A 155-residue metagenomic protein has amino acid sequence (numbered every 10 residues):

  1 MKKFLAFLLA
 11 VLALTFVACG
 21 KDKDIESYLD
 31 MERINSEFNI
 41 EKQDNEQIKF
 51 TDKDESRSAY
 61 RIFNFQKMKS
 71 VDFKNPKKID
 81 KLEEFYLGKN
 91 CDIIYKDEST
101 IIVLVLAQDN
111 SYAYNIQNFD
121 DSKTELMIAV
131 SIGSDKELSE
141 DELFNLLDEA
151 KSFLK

Functional and structural regions predicted by a protein language model:
M1-F4: Positively charged n-region of N-terminal signal peptides that target proteins for export
V11-L12: Repetitive helical segments and hydrophobic/amphipathic motifs
T15-A18: C-terminal motif of bacterial Sec signal peptides marking the signal peptidase cleavage site
G20-D54, F85, L147-F153: N-terminal "mature-domain start" segment
M31-S36, K53-S56, Q66, K96-T100 (+1 more regions): Short, solvent-exposed coil/turn segments at beta-strand boundaries
K49-K77, E125-G133: A short acidic-to-branched-hydrophobic micro-motif
E84-D121: Signature of long, low-cysteine stretches enriched in small and polar/charged residues
V130-K155: Surface-exposed amphipathic alpha-helical segments
